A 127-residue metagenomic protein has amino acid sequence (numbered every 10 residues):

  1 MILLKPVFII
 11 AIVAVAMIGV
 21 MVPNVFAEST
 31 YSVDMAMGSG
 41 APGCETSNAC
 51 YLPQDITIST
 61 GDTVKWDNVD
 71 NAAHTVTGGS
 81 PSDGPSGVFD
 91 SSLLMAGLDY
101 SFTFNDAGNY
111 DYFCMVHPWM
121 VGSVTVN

Functional and structural regions predicted by a protein language model:
I2-I9, V20-N127: Extracytoplasmic copper-binding redox domains, predominantly the cupredoxin/blue-copper superfamily
I10-A14: Sec-dependent N-terminal signal peptides
